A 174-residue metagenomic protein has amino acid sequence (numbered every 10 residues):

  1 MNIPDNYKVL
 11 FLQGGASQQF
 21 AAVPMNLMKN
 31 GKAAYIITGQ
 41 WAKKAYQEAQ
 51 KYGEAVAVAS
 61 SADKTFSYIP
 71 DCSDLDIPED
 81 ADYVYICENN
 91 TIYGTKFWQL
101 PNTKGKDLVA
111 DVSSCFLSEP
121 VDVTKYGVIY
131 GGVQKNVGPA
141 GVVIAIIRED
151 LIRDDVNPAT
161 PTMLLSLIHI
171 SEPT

Functional and structural regions predicted by a protein language model:
Y7-A33, A42-Y46: Conserved beta-loop-alpha segment that forms the PLP phosphate-binding cup at the N-terminus of a helix
A34, Y83-C87, V109, Y130 (+1 more regions): Structural motif
Q40-W41, S61-K64, N89-Y93, S113-F116 (+3 more regions): Short acidic/polar capping segments at secondary-structure boundaries
A49, S60-F116: Active-site phosphate-binding strand-loop segment of PLP-dependent enzymes
A55-V58: A glycine-rich helix N-cap at a beta->alpha junction
S67-P70, G94-L100, S118-T124, A140-V143 (+1 more regions): A short secondary-structure junction signal
K125-M163: Active-site PLP attachment segment
S166-T174: Residue-level detector of conserved catalytic or cofactor/ligand-binding positions in enzyme active sites
